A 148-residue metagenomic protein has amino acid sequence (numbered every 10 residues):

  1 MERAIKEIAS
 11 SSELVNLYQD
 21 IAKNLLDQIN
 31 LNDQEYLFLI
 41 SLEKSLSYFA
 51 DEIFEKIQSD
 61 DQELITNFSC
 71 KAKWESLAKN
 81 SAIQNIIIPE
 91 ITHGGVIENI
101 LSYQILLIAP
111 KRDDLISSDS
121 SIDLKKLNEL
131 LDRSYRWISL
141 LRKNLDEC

Functional and structural regions predicted by a protein language model:
M1, I5-I8, L39-L42, L115: Extended hydrophobic/Leu-rich segments
M1-Q34, E147: Charged alpha-helical initiation segments
A9-S12, N16-Q19, K23, L39-L46 (+5 more regions): Generic structural concept
D20, N24-Q62: N-terminal interaction modules that seed assembly of large macromolecular complexes
F68-L130: Long, charged low-complexity segments
E129-C148: Glycine-rich, aromatic-bearing surface loops/beta-hairpins
